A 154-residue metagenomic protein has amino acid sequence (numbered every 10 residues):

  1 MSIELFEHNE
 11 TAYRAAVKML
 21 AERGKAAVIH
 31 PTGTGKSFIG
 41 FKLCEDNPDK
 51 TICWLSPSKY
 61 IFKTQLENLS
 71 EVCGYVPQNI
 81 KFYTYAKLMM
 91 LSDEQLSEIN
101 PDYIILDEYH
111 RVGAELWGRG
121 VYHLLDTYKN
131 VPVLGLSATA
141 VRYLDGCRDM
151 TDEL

Functional and structural regions predicted by a protein language model:
M1-I29: Conserved pre-motif I regulatory segment
V28, K81-Y83, I104: Hydrophobic positions in the central parallel beta-sheet of the AAA+
T32-L69: Conserved Walker A/P-loop ATP-binding site and its immediately adjacent core in helicase/helicase-like ATPase domains
L43, T64-L69, I104, L116-L124 (+1 more regions): Alpha-helical scaffold elements adjacent to nucleotide-binding pockets in ATP/GTP-utilizing enzyme cores
T51, Q78-N79, P101-Y103, K129-L134: Loop/turn-to-beta-strand initiation segments
K59-N100: Inter-Walker segment of RecA-like/P-loop motor cores
D107-Y109: Walker B catalytic acidic pair
R111-L154: Post-DEXD/H (motif II) to motif III coupling segment of the RecA-like Helicase ATP-binding lobe
